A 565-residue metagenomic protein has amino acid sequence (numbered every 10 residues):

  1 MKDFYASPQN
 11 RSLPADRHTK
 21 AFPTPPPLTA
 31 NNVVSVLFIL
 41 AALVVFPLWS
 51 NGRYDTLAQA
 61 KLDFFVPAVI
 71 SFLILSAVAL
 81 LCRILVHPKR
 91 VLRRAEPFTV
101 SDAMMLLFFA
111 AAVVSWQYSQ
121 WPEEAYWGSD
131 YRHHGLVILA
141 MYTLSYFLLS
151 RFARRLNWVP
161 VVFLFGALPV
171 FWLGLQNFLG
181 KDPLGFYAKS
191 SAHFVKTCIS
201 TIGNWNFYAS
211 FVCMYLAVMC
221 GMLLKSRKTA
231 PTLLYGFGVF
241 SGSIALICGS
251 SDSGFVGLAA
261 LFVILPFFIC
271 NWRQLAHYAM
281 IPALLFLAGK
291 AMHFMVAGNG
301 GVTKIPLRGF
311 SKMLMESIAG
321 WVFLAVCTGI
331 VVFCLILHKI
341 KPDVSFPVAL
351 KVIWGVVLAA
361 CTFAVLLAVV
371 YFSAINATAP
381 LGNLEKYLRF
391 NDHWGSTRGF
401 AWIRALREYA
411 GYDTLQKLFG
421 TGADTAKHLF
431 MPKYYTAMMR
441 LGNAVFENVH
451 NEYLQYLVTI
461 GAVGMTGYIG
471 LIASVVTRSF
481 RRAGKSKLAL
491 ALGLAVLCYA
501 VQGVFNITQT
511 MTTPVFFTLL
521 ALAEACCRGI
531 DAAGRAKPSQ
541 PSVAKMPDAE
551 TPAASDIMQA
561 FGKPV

Functional and structural regions predicted by a protein language model:
K2-P14, H18-S50, A68-L80, L106-Y118 (+10 more regions): Alpha-helical transmembrane segments of multi-pass inner-membrane proteins
W49-F64: Short, hydrophobic transmembrane alpha-helix segments
K61-L62, Y126-G135: Non-cytosolic membrane-interface motifs at loop->transmembrane helix junctions
A79-A95, V114-W127, D182: Transmembrane alpha-helix boundary signature
I84-V86, I336-D343, R528-S539: Membrane-interface capping segments at transmembrane-helix boundaries
R132, L173-A188, L366-T425: Aromatic-rich transmembrane-lumenal/periplasmic boundary elements in polytopic membrane proteins
N204, S396-F446, I460-G464: TM-adjacent membrane-interface loops and short helices in multi-pass inner/ER membrane proteins
A549-V565: Long, low-complexity, intrinsically disordered segments
